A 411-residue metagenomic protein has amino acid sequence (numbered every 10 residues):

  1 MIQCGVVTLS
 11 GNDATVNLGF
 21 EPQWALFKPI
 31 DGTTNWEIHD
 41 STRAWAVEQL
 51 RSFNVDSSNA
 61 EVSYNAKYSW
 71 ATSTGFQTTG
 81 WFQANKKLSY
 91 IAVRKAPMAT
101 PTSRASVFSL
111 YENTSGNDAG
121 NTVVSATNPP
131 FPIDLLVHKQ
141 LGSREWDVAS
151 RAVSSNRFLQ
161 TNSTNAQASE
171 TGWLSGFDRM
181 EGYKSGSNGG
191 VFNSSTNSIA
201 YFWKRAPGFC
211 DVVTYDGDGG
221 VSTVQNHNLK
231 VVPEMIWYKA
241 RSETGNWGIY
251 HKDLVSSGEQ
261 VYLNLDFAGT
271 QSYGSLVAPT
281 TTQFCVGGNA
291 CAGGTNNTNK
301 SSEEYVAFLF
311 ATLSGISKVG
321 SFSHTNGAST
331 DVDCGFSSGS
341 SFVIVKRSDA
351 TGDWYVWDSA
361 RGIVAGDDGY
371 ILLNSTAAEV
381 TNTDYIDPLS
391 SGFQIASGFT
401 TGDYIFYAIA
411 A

Functional and structural regions predicted by a protein language model:
M1-A411: Surface-exposed molecular-recognition determinants
